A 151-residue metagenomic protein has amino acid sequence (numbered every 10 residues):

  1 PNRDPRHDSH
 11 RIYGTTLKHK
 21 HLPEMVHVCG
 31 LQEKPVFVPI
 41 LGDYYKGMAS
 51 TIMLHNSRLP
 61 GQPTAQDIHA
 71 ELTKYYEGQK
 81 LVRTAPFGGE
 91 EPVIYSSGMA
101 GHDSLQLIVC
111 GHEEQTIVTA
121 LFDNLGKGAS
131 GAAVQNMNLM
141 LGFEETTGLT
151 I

Functional and structural regions predicted by a protein language model:
P1-V118: C-terminal substrate-binding/catalytic lobe of Rossmann-fold NAD(P)-dependent oxidoreductases
S104-I151: NAD(P)-dependent Rossmann-like dehydrogenase/reductase catalytic/cofactor-binding core
